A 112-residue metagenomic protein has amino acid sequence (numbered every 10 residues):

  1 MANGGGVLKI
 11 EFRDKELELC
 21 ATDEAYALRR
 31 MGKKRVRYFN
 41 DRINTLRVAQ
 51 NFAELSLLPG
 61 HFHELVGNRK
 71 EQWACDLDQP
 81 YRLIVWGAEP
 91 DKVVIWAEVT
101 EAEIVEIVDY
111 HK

Functional and structural regions predicted by a protein language model:
M1-N44: Arg/Lys-rich, positively charged N-terminal/basic patches that mediate binding to nucleic acids
M1-V7, C75-K112: Enriched for short, Lys/Arg-rich terminal
K9, E54-L57, W96: Short, surface-exposed helix-loop/turn micro-motifs enriched in polar/charged residues
L19-C20, L65-G67, D109-H111: Lipid interaction determinants
A25, R29, N51-L55, L77: Residue-level signal for secondary-structure boundary elements
D41, G60, N68-K70, D78-P80 (+1 more regions): Short connector loops at helix/strand junctions that flank enzyme active sites, especially segments positioning acidic
R47: Basic/aromatic-enriched alpha-helical hairpins
Q50-W73: A short, surface-exposed loop/turn module that caps and links secondary-structure elements
